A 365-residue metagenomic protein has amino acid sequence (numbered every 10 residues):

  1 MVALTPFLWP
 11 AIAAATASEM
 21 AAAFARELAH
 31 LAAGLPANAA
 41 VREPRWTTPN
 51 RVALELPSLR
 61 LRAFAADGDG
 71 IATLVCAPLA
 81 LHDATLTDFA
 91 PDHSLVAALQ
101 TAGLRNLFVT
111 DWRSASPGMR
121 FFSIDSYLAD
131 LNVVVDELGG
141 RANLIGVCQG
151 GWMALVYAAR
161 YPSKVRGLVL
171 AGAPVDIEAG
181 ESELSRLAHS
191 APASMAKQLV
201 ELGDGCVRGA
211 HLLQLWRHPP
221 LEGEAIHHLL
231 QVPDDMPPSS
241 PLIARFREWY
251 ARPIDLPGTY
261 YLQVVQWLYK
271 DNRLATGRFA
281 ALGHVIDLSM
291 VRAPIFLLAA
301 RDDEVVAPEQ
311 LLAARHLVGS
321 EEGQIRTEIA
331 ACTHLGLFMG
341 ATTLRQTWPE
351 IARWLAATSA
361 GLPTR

Functional and structural regions predicted by a protein language model:
M1-M20, G139-G140, M153-T259: Alpha/beta-hydrolase-fold enzymes
N38-A39, P44-S116: Short, surface-exposed "cap/lid" segments of acyl-processing enzymes
M119-E137: Alpha/beta-hydrolase active-site loop
I145-A154: Gly/Ala-rich beta-loop-alpha elbow adjacent to hydrolase catalytic centers
V291, L297-A299, D303: Short beta-strand/loop motif that positions the catalytic acidic residue of the alpha/beta-hydrolase fold
E304-Q310: Conserved alpha/beta-hydrolase "acid-adjacent" motif
V305, A331-Q346: Catalytic histidine-centered segment of alpha/beta-hydrolase-like enzymes
R315-L335: Catalytic histidine neighborhood in serine/cysteine hydrolases with alpha/beta-hydrolase-type architecture
